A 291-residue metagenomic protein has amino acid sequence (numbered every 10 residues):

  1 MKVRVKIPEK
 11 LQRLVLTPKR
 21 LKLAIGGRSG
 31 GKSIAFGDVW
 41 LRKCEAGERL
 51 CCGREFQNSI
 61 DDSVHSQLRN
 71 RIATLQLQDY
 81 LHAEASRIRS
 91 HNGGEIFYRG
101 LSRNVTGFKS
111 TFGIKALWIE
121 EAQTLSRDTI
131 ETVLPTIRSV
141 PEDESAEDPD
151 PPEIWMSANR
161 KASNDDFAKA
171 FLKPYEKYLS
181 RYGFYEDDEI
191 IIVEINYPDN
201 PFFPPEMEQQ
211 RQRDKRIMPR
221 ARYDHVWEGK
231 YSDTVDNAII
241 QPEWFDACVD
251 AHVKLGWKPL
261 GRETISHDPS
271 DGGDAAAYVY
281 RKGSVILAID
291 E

Functional and structural regions predicted by a protein language model:
M1-L21, K258-R262, P269: Pre-P-loop entry segment of helicase/translocase ATPase cores
G30-G47: Walker A/P-loop NTP-binding motif
E48-I60: Conserved RecA-like ASCE P-loop NTPase motor core of nucleic-acid helicases/translocases
S59-K115: Inter-Walker segment of RecA-like/P-loop motor cores
E120-E121: Walker B catalytic acidic pair
T124-D214: ASCE P-loop NTPase helicase motor core
N200-H267, Y280: ATPase catalytic-site recognition across NTP-hydrolyzing enzymes
P259, A277-E291: Nucleic-acid-processing active sites and adjacent nucleic-acid-binding tracks, predominantly divalent metal-dependent
